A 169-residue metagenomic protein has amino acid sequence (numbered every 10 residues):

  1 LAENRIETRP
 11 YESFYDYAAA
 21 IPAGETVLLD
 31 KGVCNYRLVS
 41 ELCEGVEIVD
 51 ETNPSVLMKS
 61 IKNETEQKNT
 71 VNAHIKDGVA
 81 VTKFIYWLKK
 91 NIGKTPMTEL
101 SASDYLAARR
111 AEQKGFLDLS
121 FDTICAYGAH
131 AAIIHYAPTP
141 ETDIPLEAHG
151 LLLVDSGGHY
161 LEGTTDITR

Functional and structural regions predicted by a protein language model:
L1-R169: Active-site neighborhoods and metal-handling regions in enzymes and metal-associated proteins
